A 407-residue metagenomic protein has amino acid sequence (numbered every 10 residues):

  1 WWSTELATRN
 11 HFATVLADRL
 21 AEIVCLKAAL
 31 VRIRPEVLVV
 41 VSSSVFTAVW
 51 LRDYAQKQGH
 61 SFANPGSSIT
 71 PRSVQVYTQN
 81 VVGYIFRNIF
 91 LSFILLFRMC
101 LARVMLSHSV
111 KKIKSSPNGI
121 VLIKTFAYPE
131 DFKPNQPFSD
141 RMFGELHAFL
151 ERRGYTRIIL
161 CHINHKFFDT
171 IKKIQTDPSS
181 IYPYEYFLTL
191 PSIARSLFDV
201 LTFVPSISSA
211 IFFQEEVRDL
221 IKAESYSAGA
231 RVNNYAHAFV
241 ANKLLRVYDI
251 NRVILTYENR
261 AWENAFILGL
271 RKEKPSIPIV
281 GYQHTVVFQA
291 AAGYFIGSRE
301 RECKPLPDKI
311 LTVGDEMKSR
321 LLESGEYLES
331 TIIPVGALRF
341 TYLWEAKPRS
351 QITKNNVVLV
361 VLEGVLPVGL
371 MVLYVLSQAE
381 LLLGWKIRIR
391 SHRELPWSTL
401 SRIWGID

Functional and structural regions predicted by a protein language model:
W1-D407: Catalytic-core helical/loop segments in enzymes performing group transfer/polymerization on anionic/lipid-linked
